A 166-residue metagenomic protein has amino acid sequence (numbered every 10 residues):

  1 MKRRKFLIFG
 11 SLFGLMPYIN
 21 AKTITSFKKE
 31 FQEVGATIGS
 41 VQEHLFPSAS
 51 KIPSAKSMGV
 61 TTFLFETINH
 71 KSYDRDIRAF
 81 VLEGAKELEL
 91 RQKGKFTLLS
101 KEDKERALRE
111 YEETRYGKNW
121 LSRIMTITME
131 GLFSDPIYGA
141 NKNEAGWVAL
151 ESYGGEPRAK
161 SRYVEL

Functional and structural regions predicted by a protein language model:
K2-R3, P157: Short, intrinsically disordered low-complexity segments
R3-I24, S100: N-terminal export signals
L12, S57-M58: A glycine-rich, aromatic-flanked flexible loop/lid motif
F13-G14, S48, G131: Generic hydrophobic alpha-helical segments
P17-I52: C-terminal segment of N-terminal export signals and the immediately downstream linker at the start of the mature
A36, S40-E43, K51-P53, G59-L166: Mature-region segments of soluble proteins
